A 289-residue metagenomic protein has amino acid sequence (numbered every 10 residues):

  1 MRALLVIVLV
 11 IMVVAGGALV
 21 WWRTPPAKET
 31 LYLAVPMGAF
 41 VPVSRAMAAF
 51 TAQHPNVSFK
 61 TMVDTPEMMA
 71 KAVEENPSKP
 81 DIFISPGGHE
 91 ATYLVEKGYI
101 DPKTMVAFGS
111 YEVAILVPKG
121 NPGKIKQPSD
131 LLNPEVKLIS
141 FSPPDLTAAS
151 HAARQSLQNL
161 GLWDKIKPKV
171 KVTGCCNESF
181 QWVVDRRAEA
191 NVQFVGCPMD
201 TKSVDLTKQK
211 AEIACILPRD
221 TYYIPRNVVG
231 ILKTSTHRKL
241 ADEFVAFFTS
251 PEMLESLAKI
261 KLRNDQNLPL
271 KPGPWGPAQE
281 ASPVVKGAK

Functional and structural regions predicted by a protein language model:
R2-H54, S58-M62, E67-N76, G87-G88 (+3 more regions): Exported/periplasmic ABC-transporter solute-binding proteins
